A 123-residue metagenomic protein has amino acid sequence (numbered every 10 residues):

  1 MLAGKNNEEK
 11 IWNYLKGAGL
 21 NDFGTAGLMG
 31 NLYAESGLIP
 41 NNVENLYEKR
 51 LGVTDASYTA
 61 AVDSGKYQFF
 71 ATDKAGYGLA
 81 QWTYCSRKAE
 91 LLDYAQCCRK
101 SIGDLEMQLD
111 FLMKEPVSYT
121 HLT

Functional and structural regions predicted by a protein language model:
M1-D93: Cell-wall polysaccharide-cleaving catalytic domain and substrate-binding groove, primarily in peptidoglycan/chitin
A89-G103: Structured beta-strand segments within beta-sheet-rich domains
L105, L109-D110: Mobile, glycine-rich extracellular loop/lid and propeptide segments that shape or gate substrate/ligand access
T120-T123: Conserved small/polar residues in nucleotide/adenosyl-binding loops
